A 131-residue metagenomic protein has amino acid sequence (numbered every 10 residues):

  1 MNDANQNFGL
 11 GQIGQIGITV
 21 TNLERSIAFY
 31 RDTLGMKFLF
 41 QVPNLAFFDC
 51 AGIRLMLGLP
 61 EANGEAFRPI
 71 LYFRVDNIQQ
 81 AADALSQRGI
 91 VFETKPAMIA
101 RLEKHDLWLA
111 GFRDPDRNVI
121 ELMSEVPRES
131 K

Functional and structural regions predicted by a protein language model:
M1-E24, R54, P69-L71, V126-K131: N-terminal beta-strand motif that seeds the catalytic metal site of vicinal oxygen chelate
M1-G9, R88-K131: Vicinal oxygen chelate
Q12-T21, A46, G64-R88, L107-R113 (+1 more regions): Vicinal oxygen chelate
N22-M36: Amphipathic alpha-helical segments
R31-D32, D49, S86: Alpha-helical segments within the soluble intracellular
L34-L39, Y72, M98-L102: Short linear motifs in intrinsically disordered
K37-P69, V119-E125: Conserved short beta-strand elements that form part of the metal-binding/catalytic scaffold of enzyme active sites
